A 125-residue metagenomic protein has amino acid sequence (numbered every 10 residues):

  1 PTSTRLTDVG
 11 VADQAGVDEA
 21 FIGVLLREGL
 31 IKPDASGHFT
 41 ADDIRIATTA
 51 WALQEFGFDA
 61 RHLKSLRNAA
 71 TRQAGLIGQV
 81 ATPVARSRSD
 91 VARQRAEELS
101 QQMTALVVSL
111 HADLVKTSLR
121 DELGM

Functional and structural regions predicted by a protein language model:
P1-D13, D18-M125: Arg/Lys-rich, alpha-helical DNA-contact motif
